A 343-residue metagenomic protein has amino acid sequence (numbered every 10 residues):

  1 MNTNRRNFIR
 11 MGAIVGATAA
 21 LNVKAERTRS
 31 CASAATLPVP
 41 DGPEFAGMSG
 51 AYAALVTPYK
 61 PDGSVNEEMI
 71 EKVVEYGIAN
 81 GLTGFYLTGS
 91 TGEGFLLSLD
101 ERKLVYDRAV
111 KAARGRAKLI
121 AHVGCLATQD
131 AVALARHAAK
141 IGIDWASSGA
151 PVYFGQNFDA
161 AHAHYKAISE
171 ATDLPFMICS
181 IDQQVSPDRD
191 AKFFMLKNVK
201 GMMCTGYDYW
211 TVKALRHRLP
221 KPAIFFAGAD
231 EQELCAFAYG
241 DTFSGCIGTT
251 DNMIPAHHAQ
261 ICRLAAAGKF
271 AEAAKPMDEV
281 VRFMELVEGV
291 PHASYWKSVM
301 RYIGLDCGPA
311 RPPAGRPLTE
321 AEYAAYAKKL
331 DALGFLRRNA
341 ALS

Functional and structural regions predicted by a protein language model:
M1-T28: N-terminal export signals
I9-I14, A54-L55, Y239-T242, T250 (+1 more regions): C-terminal alpha-helical cap/extension of soluble enzyme domains
V23-L55, Y59-E67: C-terminal segment of N-terminal export signals and the immediately downstream linker at the start of the mature
F45, S49, S64-I181: Active-site beta->alpha loop and helix N-cap motifs at the rims of alpha/beta catalytic domains
Y52, I120, S147, M177 (+3 more regions): Structural detector of well-ordered beta-strand residues that form the stable sheet scaffold of enzyme domains
A54, T88, G149, T205 (+1 more regions): Conserved residues at the C-terminal ends of beta-strands
L104, R108-A113, H137, I141 (+8 more regions): Alpha-helical structural signal in soluble globular domains
D182-E288: Catalytic alpha/beta core domains of metabolic enzymes, predominantly
